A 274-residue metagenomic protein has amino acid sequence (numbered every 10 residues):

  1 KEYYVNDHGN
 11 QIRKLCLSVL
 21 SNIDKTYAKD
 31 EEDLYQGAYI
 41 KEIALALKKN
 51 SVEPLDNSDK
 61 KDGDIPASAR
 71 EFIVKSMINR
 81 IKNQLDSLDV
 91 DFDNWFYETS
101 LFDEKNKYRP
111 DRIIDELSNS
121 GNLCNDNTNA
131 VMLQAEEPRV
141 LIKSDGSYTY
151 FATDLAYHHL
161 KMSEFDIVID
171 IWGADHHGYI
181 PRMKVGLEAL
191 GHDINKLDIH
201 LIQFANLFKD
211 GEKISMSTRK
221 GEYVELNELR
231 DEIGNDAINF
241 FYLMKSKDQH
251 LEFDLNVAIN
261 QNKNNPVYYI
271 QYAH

Functional and structural regions predicted by a protein language model:
K1-H274: NTP-dependent nucleotidyl-transfer catalytic core
